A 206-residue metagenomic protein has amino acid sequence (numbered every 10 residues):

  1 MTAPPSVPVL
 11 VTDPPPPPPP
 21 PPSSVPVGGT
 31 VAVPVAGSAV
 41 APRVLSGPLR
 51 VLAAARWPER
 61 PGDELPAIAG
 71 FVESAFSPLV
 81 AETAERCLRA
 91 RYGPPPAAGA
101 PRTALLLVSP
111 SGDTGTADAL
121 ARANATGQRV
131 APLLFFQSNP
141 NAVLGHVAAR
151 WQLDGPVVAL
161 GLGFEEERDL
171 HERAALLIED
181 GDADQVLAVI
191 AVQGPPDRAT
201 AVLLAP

Functional and structural regions predicted by a protein language model:
M1-E172, L176-A183, L187-P206: Conserved "HGTGT" condensation-loop signature of ketosynthase/thiolase-family condensing enzymes that catalyze
